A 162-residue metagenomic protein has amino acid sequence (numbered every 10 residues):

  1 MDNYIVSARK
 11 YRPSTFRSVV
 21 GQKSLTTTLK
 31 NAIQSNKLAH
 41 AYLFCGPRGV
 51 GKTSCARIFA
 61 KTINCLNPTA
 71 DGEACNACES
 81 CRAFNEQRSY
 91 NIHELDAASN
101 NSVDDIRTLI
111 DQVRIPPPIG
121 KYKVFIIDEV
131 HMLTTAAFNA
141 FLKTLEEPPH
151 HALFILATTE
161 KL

Functional and structural regions predicted by a protein language model:
M1-L162: P-loop/Walker A NTP-binding region and its immediately flanking N-terminal helices in P-loop NTPase folds
